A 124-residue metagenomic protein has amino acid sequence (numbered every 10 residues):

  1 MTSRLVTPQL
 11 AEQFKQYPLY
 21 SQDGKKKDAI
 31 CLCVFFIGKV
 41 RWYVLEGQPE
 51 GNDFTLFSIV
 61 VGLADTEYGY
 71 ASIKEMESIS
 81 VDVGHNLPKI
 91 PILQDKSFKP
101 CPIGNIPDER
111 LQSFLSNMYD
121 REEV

Functional and structural regions predicted by a protein language model:
M1-G38, E122-V124: N-terminal domain-onset segments
L19-Q22, G47, E75, I103 (+2 more regions): Short linear sequence elements within intrinsically disordered, low-complexity coil regions
C31-D53: An amphipathic, hydrophobic-aromatic interaction surface with interspersed Lys/Arg that forms lipid/phosphate-bearing
L45-D82: Acidic, aromatic-enriched beta-alpha/helix-loop junctions
G84-V124: Low-complexity intrinsically disordered segments
